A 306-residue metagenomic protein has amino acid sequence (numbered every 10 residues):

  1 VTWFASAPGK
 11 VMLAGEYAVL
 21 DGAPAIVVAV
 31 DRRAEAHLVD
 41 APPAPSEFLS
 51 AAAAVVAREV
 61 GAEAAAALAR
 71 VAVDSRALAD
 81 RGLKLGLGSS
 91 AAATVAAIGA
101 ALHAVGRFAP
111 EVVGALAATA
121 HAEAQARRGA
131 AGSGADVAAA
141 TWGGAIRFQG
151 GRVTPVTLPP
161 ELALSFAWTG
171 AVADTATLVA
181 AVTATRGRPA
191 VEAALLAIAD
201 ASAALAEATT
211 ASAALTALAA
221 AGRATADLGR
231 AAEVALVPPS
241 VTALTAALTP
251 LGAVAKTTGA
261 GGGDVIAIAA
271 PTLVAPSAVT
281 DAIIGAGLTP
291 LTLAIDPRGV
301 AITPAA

Functional and structural regions predicted by a protein language model:
V1-P8, M12-A14, A18-L20, V27 (+7 more regions): C-terminal nucleotide
V28-V30, A260-G261: A short catalytic or substrate-binding loop motif that flags glycine-/basic-rich loops and adjacent residues that bind
V30, K84-P110: DPxDG-like acidic metal-binding loop motif
L87-S89, A255-G262: Short glycine/threonine-rich catalytic loop with a Thr-x-Gly-x-Asp
